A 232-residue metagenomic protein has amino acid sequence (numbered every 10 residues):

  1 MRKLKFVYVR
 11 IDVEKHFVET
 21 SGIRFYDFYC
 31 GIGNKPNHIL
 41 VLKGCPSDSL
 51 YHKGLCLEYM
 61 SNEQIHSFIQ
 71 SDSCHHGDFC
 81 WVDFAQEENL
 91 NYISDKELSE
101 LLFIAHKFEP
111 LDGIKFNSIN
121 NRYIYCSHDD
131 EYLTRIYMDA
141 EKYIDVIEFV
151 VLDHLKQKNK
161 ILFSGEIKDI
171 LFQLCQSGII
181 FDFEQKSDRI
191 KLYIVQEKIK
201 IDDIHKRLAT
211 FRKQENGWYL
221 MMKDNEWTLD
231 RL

Functional and structural regions predicted by a protein language model:
M1-L232: Structured alpha/beta or helical-core interaction and ligand-binding surfaces enriched in interleaved
